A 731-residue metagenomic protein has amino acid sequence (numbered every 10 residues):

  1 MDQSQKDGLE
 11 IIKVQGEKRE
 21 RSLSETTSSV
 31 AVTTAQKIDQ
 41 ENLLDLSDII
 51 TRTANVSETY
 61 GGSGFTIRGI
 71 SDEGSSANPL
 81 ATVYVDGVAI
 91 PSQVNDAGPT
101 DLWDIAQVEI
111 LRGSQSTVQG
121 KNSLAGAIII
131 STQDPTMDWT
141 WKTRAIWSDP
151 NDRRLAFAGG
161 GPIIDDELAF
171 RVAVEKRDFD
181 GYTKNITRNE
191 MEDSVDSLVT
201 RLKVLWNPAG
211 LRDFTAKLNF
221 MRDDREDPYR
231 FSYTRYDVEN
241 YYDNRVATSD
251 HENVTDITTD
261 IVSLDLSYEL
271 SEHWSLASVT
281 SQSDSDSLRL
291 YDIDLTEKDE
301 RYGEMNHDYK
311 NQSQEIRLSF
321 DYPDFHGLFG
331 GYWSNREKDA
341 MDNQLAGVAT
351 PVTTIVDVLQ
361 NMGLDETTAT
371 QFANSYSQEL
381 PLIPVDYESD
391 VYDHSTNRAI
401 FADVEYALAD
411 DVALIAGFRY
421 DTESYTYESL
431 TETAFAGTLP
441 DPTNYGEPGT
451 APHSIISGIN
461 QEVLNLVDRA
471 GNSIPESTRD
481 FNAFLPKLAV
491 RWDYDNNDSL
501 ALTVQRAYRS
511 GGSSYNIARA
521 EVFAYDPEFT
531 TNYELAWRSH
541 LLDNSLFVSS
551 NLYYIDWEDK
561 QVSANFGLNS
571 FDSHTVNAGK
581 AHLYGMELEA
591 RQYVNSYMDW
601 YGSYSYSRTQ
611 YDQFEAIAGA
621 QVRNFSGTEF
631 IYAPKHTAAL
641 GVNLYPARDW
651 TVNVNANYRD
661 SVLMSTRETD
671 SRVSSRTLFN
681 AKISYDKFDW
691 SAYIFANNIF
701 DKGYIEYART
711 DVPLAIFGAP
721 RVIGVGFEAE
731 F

Functional and structural regions predicted by a protein language model:
Q5-D138, L535: Acidic, small-polar-rich N-terminal luminal/periplasmic segments of exported/outer-membrane proteins
L80, S92, W103-E109, T117-I186 (+7 more regions): Outer-membrane beta-barrel translocator/receptor signature
T183-M191, R230-T248, D292-Y302, N343-E388 (+7 more regions): Solvent-exposed loop segments that connect transmembrane elements
N189, S194-D342, L359, F547-V548: Outer-membrane beta-barrel domain signature, strongest for Gram-negative TonB-dependent receptors and also present
L205-A209, L318, Y332-S334, V391-I555 (+3 more regions): Structural signature of Gram-negative outer-membrane beta-barrels, strongest in the C-terminal barrel of TonB-dependent
D265-S271, S275-Y291, D493-R509, N516-I517 (+3 more regions): Membrane-embedded beta-barrel scaffold of Gram-negative outer-membrane proteins
H326-L328, A407-L414, S549-W557, V576-R667 (+2 more regions): Gram-negative outer-membrane beta-barrel transporters
N657-S665, S684-F731: C-terminal beta-signal and adjacent terminal beta-strands/loops of Gram-negative outer-membrane beta-barrel proteins
